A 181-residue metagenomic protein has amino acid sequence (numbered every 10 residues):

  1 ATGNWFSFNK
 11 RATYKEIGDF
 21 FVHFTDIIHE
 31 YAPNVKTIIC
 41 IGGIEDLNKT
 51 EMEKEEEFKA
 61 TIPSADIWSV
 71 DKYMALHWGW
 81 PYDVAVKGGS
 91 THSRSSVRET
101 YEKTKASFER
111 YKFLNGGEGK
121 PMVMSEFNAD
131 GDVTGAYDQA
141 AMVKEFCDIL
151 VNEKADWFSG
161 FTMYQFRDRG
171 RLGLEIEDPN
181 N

Functional and structural regions predicted by a protein language model:
A1-F6, G42-L47, K72-H77, N128-D132 (+1 more regions): Solvent-exposed loop/turn segments at secondary-structure junctions within structured extracellular/periplasmic domains
A1-Y14, I38-C40, M124: Active-site groove signature of glycoside hydrolases
G18-D26, Y101, K105-K112, V143-V151: Generic structural signal for well-ordered alpha-helices, preferentially at hydrophobic/aromatic core positions
G18-K54, G119-D130, F158-F166: Aromatic-lined carbohydrate-recognition surfaces of secreted/lumenal glycan-active proteins
L47-T61, A140-L150: Short, acidic/polar
E51-V133: Glycoside hydrolase catalytic-domain groove-lining segments
P81, V133-C147, G173-D178: Histidine/acidic-residue-rich catalytic or RNA/ligand-binding cores of hydrolases and nuclease-related proteins
E153-N181: Aromatic-rich peripheral "rim/lid" segments of glycoside hydrolase catalytic domains that contact and position glycan
